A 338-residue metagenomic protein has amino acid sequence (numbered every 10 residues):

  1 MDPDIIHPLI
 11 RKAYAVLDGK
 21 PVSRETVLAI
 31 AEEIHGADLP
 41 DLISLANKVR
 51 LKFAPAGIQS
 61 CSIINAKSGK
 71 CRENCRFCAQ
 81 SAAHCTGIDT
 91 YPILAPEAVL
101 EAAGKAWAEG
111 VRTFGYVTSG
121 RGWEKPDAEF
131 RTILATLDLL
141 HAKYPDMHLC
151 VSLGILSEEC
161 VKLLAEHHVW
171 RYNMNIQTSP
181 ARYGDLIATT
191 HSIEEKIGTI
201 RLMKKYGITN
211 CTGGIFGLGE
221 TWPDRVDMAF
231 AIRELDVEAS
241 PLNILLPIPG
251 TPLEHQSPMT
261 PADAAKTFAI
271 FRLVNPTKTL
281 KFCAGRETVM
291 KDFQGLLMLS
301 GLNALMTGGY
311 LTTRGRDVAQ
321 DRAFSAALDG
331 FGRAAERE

Functional and structural regions predicted by a protein language model:
M1-G36, E101, R233-E338: Auxiliary Fe-S-binding modules of radical SAM enzymes
G19, A46, C75, M174 (+4 more regions): Conserved, mostly hydrophobic/aromatic
D41-H84, Y91-G115: N-terminal pre-triad scaffold of radical SAM enzymes
Q59-D89, Y144, A181-Y183, R201 (+2 more regions): N-terminal small/glycine-rich loop or linker at the start of catalytic domains across soluble metabolic enzymes
A83-A102, A106-T199, T209-G213, E238-N243: Core AdoMet radical
V99-A102, E129-L140, C160, E195-I200 (+4 more regions): A general structural detector for well-ordered alpha-helical segments in enzyme core domains, enriched
F114, R121-E124, L149-G154, T199-D224 (+2 more regions): Conserved strand-turn element in the central/C-terminal portion of the radical SAM core barrel that lines
L156-E166, G219-A231, T288-S300: Catalytic cores of alpha/beta
